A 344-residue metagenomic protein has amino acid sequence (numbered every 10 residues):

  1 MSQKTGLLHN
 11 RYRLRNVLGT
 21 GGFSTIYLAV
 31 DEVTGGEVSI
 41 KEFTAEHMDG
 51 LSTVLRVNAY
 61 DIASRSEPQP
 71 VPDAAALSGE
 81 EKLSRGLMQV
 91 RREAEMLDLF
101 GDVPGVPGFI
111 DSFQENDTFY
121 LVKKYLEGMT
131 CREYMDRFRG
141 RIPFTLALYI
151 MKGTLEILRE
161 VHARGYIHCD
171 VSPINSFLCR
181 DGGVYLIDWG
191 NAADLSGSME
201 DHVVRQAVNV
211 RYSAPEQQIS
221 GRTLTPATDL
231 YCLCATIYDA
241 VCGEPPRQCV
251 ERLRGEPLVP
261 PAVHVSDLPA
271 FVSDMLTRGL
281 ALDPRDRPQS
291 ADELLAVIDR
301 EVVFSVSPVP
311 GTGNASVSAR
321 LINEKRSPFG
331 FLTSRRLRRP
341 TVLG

Functional and structural regions predicted by a protein language model:
G50-F100: AlphaC helix of the eukaryotic protein kinase fold
D111-S112: Activation-segment/catalytic-loop signature of the eukaryotic protein kinase fold
N116-T130, Y134: Conserved short submotifs of the Hanks-type protein kinase catalytic core that shape the nucleotide-binding pocket
I150-M151: Activation segment signature within eukaryotic-like protein kinase domains
H162-L178: Catalytic-loop of the protein kinase fold
N191-A192: Activation segment
D201-E216: Conserved activation segment of eukaryotic-like protein kinases, specifically the C-terminal portion of the activation
R287: Conserved HRD-motif arginine in the catalytic loop of eukaryotic-like protein kinases
